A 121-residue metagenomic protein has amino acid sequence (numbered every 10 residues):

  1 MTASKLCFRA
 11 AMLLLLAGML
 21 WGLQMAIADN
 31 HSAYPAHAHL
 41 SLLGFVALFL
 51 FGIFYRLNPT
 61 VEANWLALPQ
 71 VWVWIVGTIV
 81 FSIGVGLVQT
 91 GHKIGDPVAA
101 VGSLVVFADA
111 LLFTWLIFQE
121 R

Functional and structural regions predicted by a protein language model:
M1-R121: Hydrophobic alpha-helical transmembrane segments of multi-pass integral membrane proteins
